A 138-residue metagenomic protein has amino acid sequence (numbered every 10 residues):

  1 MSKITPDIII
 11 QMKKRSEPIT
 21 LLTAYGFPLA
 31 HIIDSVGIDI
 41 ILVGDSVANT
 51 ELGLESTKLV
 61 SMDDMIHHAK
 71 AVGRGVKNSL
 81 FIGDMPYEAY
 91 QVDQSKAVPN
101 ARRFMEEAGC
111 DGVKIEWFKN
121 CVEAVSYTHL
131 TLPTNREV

Functional and structural regions predicted by a protein language model:
M1-L21: N-terminal amphipathic alpha-helix/helix-capping segment at the start of soluble metabolic enzymes
S2-K3, S56-H67, Y90-S95, W117-Y127: Active-site-adjacent beta->alpha loops and helix N-cap segments on the catalytic face of soluble alpha/beta enzymes
T20-T23, I41-V43, F81-M85, V113-I115 (+1 more regions): Hydrophobic faces of well-ordered beta-strands that scaffold small-molecule active sites in alpha/beta enzyme cores
G26, I33, V72: Conserved, mostly hydrophobic/aromatic
L29, L42-D64, M85-Y90: Glycine-rich, proline-tolerant flexible connector loops at the mouths of alpha/beta enzymes
G73-K77: Acidic (Asp/Glu)-rich catalytic clusters
N78-C110: Glycine/small-residue-rich loop that forms an oxyanion/phosphate-binding "nest" at active or ligand-binding sites
T128-T134: Conserved small/polar residues in nucleotide/adenosyl-binding loops
